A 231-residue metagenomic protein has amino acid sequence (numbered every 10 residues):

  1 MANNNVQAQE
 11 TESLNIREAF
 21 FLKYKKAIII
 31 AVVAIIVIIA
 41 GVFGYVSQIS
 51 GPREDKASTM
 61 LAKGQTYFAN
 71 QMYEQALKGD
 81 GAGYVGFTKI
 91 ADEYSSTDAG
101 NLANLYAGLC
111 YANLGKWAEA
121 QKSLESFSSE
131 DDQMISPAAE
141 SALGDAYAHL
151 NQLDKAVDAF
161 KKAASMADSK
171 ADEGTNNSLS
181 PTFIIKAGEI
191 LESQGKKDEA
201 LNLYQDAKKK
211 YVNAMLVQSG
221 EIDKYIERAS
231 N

Functional and structural regions predicted by a protein language model:
M1-I36: N-terminal positive-inside, membrane-proximal cytosolic segments immediately preceding the first
G51, A91-G100, L114, S129-P137 (+2 more regions): Short solvent-exposed coil/turn linkers within tandem alpha-helical repeat scaffolds
